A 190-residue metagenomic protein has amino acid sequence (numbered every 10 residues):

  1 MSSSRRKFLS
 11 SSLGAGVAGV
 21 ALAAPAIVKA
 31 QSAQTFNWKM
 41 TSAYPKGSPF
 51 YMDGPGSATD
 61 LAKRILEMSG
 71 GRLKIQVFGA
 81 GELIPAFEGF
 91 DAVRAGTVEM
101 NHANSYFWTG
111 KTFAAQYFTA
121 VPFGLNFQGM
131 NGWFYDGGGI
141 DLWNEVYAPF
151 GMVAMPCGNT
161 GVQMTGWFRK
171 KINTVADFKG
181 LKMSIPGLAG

Functional and structural regions predicted by a protein language model:
M1-K7: Secretory targeting signals
K7-I27: N-terminal export signals
A21, T59, K63-L66, R94 (+1 more regions): Contiguous mixed-secondary-structure segments that line small-molecule binding/active-site clefts of soluble domains
A23-T41: C-terminal segment of N-terminal export signals and the immediately downstream linker at the start of the mature
K39-A58, A80-I84: Extracytoplasmic "Venus flytrap"
P49-K74: Short, polar/charged alpha-helical segment
F78-D91, P186-G190: Short helix-initiation/N-cap motifs at beta->coil->alpha
E99-A103: Paired acidic/hydrophobic, glycine-rich loop segments that form the ligand-binding mouth/hinge of periplasmic-binding
